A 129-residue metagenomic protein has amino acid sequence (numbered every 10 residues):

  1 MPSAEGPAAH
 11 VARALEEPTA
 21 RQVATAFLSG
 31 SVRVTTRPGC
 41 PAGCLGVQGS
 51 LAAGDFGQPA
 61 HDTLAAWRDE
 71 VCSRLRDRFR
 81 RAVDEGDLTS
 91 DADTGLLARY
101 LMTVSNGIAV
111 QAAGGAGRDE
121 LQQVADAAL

Functional and structural regions predicted by a protein language model:
M1-P7: Short, basic, alpha-helical segments at the C-terminal edge of helix-turn-helix-like DNA-binding modules
E5, P18, Q22-T25, F56-D84 (+2 more regions): Amphipathic alpha-helical packing segments from all-alpha helical-bundle domains
A8-A42, T94-L101: Hydrophobic alpha-helical connector segments
A12, E16, A52, V110-A113 (+1 more regions): Amphipathic alpha-helical interaction elements
A24, P38-D62: Amphipathic alpha-helical segments used for helix-helix packing
V34-R37, R81, L101-R118: Amphipathic C-terminal alpha-helical segment
A42-Q48, S90-Q111, V124-A128: Hydrophobic alpha-helical segments that form the core of small-molecule binding pockets and/or dimer interfaces
